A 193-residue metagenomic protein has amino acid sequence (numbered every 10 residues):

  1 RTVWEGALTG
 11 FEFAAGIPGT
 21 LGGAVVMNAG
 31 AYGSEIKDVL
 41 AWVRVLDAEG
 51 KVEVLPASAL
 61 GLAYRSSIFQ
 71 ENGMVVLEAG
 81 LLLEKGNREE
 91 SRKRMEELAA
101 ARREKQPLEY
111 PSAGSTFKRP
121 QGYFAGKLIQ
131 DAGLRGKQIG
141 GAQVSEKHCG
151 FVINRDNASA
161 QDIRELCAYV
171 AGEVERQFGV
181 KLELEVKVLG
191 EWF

Functional and structural regions predicted by a protein language model:
R1-L21: Anion-binding (especially nucleotide phosphate/pyrophosphate-binding) glycine-rich loop and adjoining beta-alpha core
R1-L8, E35-V54: N-terminal glycine-rich flavin-associated loop
T9-F13, G23, V39-V43, S58-L60 (+1 more regions): Generic beta-strand structural signal
A15-V25, E90-L98: Short N-terminal helix-initiation segments at or just after the protein's N-terminus
G23-V26, C149-F151: Short secondary-structure transition/capping segments
V26-S34: Fold-level recognition of mixed alpha/beta catalytic cores in primary-metabolism enzymes, strongest
L46-A48, V52-E165, Y169-E173, Q177-F193: Phosphate/pyrophosphate- and phosphate-bearing ligand-binding catalytic cores of soluble enzymes
